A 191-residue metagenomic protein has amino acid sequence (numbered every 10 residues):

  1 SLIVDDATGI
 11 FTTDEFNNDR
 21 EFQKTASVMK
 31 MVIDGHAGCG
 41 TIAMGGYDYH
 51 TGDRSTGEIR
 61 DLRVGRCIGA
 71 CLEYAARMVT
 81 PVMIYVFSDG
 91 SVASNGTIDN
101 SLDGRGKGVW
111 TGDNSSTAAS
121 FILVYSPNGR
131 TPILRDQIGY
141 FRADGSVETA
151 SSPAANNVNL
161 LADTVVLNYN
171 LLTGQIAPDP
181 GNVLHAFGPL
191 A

Functional and structural regions predicted by a protein language model:
S1-Y74: Anion-binding catalytic surfaces of enzymes that hydrolyze or transfer phosphate/sulfate esters
T41-A191: Feature marks hydrolase-like catalytic cores characterized by long aromatic- and Gly/Pro-rich stretches
